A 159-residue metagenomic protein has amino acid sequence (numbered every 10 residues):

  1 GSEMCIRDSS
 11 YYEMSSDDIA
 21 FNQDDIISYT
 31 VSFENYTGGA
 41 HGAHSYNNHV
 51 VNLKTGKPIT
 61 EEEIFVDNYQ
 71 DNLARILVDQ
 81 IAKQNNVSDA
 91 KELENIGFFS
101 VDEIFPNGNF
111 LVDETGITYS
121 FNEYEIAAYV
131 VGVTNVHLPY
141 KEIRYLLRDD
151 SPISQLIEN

Functional and structural regions predicted by a protein language model:
G1-E3, R7-S28, S32, Y124 (+1 more regions): Active-site acidic/histidine clusters and adjacent loop/turn architecture that either coordinate catalytic ions
S2, Q70-A82, T118, R144 (+1 more regions): Generic detector of well-ordered alpha-helical segments enriched in charged/polar residues, highlighting helical
R7-V66: Acidic/His-rich structured neighborhood in mature extracellular/periplasmic domains
G39-G42, Y69-R75, Y129-V133: A short, polar/proline- and glycine-enriched secondary-structure boundary/capping micro-motif
H44-I59, G132-P152: A short, surface-exposed beta-strand/turn
Y46-S100: Short helix-loop boundary/capping segments
I64-N68, N135-H137, I153-L156: Short intrinsically disordered coil segments
L77-T134: Compositionally biased, intrinsically disordered linkers/stalks adjacent to structured regions
